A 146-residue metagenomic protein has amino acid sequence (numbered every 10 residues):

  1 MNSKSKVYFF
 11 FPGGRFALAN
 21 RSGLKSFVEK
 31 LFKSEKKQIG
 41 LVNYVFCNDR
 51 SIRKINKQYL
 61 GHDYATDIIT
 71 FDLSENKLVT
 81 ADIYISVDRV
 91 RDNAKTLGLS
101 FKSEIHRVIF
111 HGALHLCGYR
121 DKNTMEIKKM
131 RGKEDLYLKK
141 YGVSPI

Functional and structural regions predicted by a protein language model:
M1-H106, C117-I146: An acidic/histidine-cluster motif and surrounding catalytic segment that typifies divalent-metal-assisted enzyme active
L114: Periplasmic solute-binding protein
